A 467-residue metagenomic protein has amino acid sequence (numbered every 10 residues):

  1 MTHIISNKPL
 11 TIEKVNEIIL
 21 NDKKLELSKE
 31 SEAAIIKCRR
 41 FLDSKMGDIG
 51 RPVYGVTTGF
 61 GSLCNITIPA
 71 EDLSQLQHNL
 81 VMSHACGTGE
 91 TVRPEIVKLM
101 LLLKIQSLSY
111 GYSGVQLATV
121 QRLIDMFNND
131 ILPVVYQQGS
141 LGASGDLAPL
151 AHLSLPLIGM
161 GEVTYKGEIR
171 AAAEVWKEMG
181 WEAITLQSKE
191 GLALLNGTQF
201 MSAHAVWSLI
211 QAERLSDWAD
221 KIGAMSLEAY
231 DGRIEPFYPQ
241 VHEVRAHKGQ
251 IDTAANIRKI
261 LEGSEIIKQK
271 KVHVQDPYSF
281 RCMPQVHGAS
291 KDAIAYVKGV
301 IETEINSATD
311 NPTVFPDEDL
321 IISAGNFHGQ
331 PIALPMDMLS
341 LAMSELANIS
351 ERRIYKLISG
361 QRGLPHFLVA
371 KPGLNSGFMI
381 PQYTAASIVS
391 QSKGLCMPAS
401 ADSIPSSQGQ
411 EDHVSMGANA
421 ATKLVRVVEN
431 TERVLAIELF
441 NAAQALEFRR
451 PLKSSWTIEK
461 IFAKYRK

Functional and structural regions predicted by a protein language model:
T2-G50, Q77-V135, L227, H242: Glycine-rich, flexible loop motifs
T2-K23, L27-A34, C38-F41, M46 (+1 more regions): C-terminal auxiliary extensions adjacent to catalytic cores
I49-R51, I66, T253-A254: Polyanion/phosphate-binding surface patch
Y54-I68, D72-L76, S83-L108, Y136-I158 (+2 more regions): FAD-binding core of FAD-dependent oxidoreductases, characterized by glycine-rich FAD pyrophosphate-binding loops
D72-Q75, T119, A212-R214: Short, low-complexity, polar/charged sequence segments that are solvent-exposed and flexible
Y112, L141-A143, G373: Conserved, non-catalytic sequence blocks in retroelement Pol enzymes and Pol-derived host proteins
Q121-N128, A148-A151, L155, D217: A broadly conserved amphipathic alpha-helix scaffold signal in soluble, globular proteins
V135-S140, D317-I321: Cysteine-centered functional microenvironments
